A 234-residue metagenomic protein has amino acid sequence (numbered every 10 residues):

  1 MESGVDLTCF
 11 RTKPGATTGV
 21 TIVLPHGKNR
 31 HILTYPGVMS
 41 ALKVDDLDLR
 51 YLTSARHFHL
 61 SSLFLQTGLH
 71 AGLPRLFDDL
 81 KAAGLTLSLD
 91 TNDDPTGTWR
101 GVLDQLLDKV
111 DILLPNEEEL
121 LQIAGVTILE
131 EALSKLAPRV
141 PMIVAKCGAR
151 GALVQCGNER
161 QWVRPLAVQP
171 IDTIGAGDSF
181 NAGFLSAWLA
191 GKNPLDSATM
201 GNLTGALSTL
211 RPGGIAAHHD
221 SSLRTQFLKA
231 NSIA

Functional and structural regions predicted by a protein language model:
M1-A16, L24-W162, A230, A234: Ribokinase/PfkB-type carbohydrate-kinase core domain
D79, T96, I128-A234: Conserved phosphate-binding/catalytic region of the ribokinase-like
